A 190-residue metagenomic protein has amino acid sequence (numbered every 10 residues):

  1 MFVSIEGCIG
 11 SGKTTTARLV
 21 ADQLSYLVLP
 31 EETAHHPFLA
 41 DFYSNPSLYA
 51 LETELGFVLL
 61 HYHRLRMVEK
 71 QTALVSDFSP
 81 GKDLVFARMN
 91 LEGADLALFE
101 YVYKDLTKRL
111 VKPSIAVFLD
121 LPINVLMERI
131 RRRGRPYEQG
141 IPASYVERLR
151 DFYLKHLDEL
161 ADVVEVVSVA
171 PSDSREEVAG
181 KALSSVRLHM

Functional and structural regions predicted by a protein language model:
I5: Hydrophobic anchor at the beta1->P-loop junction of P-loop NTPases
C8: P-loop (Walker A) phosphate-binding loop of NTP-binding proteins
K13: Conserved lysine of the Walker
T16-A17, A21: Post-Walker A alpha-helix
D22-L60: Conserved substrate/cofactor phosphate-moiety recognition/catalytic segment in nucleotide-dependent phosphotransferases
Y49-V111: Glycine-rich phosphate-binding loop used to anchor ATP phosphates in small-molecule kinases, encompassing both
L84-D151: A glycine- and Lys/Arg-enriched "phosphate-lid" helix/loop adjacent to the NTP-binding pocket of small-molecule kinases
M127-M190: NTP-dependent small-molecule kinase module
